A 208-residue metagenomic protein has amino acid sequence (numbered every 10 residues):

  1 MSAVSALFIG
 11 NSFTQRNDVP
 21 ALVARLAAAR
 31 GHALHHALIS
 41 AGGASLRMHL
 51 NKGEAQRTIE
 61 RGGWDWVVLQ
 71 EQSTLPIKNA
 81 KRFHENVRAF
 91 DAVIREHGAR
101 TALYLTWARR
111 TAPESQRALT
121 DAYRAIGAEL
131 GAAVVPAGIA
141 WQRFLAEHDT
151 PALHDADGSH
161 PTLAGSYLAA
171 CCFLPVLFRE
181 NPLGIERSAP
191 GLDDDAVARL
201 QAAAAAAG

Functional and structural regions predicted by a protein language model:
V4-L7, F13-R88, V93-R95: Conserved SGNH/GDSL esterase-like catalytic core that processes O-acyl groups on lipids and polysaccharides
S12-F13, R109: Short strand->helix junction
D18, E54, A118, A122 (+2 more regions): Exposed alpha-helical structural elements
Q56-Y167, C171-V176, E180-G184: Alpha-helical cap/lid subdomain in secreted, periplasmic, or secretory-pathway luminal O-acyl-processing enzymes
H160, C171-G208: Conserved catalytic region of serine esterases and O-acyltransferases that act on ester linkages in lipids
